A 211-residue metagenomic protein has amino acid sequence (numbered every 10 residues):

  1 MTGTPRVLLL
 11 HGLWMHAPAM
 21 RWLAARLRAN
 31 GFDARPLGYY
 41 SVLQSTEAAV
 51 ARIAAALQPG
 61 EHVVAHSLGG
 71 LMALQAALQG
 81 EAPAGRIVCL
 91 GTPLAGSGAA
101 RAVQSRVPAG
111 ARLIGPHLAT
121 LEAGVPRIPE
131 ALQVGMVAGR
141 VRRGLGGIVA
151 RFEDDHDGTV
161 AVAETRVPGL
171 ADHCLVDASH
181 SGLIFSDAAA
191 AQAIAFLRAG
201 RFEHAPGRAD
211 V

Functional and structural regions predicted by a protein language model:
M1-R6: Proline/glycine-enriched tight loop/beta-turn segments at coil->beta junctions that connect or precede beta-strands
V7-L13, A17-W22, R26-Q133, V149-F152 (+1 more regions): Serine-dependent carboxylesterase/thioesterase catalytic core of lipase-like alpha/beta-hydrolase/SGNH enzymes
A131-V211: C-terminal catalytic-base region of ester-bond hydrolases, centering on the histidine of the charge-relay
